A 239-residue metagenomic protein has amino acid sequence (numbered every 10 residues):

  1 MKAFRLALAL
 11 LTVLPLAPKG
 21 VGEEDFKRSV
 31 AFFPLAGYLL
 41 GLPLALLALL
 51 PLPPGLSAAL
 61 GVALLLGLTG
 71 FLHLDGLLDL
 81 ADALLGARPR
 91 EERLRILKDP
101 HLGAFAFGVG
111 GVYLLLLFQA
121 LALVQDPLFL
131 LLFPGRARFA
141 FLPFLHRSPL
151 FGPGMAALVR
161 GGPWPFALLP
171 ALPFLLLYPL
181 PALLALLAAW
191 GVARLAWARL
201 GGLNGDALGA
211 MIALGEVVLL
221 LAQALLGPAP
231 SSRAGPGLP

Functional and structural regions predicted by a protein language model:
M1-G70, G86-L94, D99-P239: Hydrophobic alpha-helical transmembrane segments
G70-G76: Replace "His-x-His-based motif
